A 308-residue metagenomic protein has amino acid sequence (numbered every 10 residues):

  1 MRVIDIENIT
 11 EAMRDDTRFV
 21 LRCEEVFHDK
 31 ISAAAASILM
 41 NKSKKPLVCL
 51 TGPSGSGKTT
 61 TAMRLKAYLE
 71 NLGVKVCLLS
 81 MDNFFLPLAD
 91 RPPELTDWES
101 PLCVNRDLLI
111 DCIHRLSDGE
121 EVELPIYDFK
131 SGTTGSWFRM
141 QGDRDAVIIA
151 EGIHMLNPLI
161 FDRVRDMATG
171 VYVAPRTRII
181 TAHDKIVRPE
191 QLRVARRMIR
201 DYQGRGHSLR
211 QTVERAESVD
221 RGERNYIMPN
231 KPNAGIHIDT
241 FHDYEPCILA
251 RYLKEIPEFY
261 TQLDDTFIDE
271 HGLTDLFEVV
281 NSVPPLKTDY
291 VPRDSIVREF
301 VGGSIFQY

Functional and structural regions predicted by a protein language model:
M1-A33: Charged, amphipathic alpha-helical linker segments immediately N-terminal to NTP-binding catalytic cores
D16, L21, D162-Y308: Conserved NTP phosphate-binding and transfer environment spanning the P-loop NTPase/kinase superfamily
V48-L50: Hydrophobic anchor at the beta1->P-loop junction of P-loop NTPases
G55: Walker A (P-loop) phosphate-binding loop of P-loop NTPases
K58: Conserved lysine of the Walker
A67-C77: Post-Walker A helix-loop "phosphate-sensing" segment adjacent to the P-loop in P-loop NTPases
C77-L79, L86-G132, V147: Conserved nucleotide-sensing/catalytic segment adjacent to the nucleotide-binding pocket in NTP-handling enzymes
